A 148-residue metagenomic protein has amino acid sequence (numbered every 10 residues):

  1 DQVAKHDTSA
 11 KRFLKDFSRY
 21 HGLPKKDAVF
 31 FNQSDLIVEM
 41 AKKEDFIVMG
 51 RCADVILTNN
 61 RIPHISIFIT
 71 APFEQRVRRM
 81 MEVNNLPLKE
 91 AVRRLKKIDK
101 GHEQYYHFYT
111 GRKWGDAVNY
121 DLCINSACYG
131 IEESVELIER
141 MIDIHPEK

Functional and structural regions predicted by a protein language model:
D1-D45: ATP-dependent small-molecule kinase phosphotransfer cores that center on conserved nucleotide phosphate-binding segments
Q2-D16, V55, P87-E132: Small-molecule kinase domains that catalyze NTP-dependent phosphoryl transfer to phosphate-bearing small molecules
D27-F31, V48-R51, E103-F108: Short gly/ser/thr-rich secondary-structure transition/capping motifs
S34, I131-E139: Short, amphipathic alpha-helical "lid/cap" segments that border enzyme active or binding sites
M40-K43, G50, I56-N60: RNA pseudouridine synthases
A53-D54, T70-Q75, Y129-G130: Conserved nucleotide-binding/hydrolysis micro-motifs of P-loop NTPases
I62-V83, L88-K97: Conserved phosphate-donor/acceptor-positioning beta-strand/loop module used by diverse small-molecule
